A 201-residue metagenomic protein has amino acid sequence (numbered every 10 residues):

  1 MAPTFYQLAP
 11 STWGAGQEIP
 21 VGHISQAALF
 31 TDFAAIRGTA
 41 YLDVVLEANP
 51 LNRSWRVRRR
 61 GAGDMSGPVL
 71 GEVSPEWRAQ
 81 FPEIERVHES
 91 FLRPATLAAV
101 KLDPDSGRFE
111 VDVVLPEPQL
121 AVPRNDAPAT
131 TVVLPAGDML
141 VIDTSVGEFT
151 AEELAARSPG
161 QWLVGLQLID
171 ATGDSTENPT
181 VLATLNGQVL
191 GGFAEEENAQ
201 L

Functional and structural regions predicted by a protein language model:
M1-L201: Conserved active-site motif detector
